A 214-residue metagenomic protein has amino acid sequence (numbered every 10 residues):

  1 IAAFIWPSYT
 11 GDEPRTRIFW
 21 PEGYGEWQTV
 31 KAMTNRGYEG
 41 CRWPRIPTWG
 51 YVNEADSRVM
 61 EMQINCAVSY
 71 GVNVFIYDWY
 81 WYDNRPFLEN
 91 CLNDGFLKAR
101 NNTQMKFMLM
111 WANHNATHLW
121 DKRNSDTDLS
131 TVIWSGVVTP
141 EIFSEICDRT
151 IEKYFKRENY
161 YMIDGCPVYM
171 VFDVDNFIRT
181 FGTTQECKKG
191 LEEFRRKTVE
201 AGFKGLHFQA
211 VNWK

Functional and structural regions predicted by a protein language model:
I1-K214: Glycan-processing catalytic domains of CAZymes
